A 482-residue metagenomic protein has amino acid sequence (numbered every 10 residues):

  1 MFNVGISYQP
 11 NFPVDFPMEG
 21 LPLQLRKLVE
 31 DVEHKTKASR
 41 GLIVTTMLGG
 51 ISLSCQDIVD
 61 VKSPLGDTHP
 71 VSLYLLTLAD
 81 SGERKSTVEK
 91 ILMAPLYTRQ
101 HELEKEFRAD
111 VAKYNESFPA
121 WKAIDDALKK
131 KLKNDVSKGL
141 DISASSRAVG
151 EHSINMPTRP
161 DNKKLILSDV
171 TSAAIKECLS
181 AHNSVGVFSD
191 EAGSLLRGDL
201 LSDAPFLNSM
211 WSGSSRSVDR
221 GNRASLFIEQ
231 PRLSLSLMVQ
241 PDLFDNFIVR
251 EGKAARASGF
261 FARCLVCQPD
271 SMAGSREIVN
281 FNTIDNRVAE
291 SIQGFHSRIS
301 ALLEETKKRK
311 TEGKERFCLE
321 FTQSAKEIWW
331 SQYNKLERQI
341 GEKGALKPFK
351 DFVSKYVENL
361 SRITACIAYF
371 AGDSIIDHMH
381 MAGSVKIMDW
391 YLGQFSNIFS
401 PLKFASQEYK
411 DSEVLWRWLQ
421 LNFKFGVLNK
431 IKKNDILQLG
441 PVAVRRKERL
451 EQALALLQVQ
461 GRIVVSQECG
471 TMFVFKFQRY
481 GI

Functional and structural regions predicted by a protein language model:
M1-I482: Phosphate-handling catalytic cores of nucleic-acid transaction enzymes
